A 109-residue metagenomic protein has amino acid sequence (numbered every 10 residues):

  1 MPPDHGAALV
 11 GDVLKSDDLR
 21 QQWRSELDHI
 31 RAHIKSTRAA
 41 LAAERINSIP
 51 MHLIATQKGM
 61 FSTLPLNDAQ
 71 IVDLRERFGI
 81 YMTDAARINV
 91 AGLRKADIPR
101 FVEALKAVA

Functional and structural regions predicted by a protein language model:
M1-H29: Structural motif of enzymes handling amino- and sulfur-group chemistry
P2, L14, T37, A43 (+1 more regions): PLP-dependent enzyme catalytic core of the Aspartate aminotransferase-like
P2-H5, L53-T56, M82: A structural signal for short secondary-structure junctions
L19-R77: Conserved PLP-binding catalytic core of the aspartate aminotransferase-like
